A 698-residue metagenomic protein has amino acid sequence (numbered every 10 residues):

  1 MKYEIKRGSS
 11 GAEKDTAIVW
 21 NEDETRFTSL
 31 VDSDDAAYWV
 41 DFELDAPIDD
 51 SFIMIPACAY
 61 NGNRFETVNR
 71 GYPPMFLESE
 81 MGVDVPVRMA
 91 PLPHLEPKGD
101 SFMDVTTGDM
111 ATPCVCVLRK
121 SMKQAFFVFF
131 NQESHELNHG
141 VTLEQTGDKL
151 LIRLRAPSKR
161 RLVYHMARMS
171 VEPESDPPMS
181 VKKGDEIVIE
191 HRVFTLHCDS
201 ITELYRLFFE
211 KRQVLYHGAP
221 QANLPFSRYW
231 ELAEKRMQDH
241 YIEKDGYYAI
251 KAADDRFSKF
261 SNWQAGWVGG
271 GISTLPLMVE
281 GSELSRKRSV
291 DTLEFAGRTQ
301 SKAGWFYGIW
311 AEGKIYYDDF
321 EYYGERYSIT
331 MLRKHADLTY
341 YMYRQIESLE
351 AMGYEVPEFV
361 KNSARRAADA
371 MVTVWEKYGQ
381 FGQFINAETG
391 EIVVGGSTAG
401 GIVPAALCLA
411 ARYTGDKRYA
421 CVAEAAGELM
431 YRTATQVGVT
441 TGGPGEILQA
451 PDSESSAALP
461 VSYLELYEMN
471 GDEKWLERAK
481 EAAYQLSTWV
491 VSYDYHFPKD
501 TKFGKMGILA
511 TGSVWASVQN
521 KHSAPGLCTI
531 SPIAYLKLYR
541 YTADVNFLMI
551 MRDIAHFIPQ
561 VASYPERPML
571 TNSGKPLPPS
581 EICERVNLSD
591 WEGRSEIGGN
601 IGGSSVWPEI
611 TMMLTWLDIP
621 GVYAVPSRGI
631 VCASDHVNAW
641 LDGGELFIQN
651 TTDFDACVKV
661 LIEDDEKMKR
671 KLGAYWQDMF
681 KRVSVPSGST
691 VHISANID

Functional and structural regions predicted by a protein language model:
K2-S10, V181, D185, C198-W263 (+5 more regions): Low-complexity, Ser/Thr/Pro/Gly-enriched N-terminal "stalk/linker" regions
A17-E24, T28-K183: Beta-strand/loop-rich accessory regions of lumenal/periplasmic or secreted enzymes, predominantly carbohydrate-active
P178-S200, P686-N696: Short Pro-Gly-centered flexible turn/kink motifs
A222-N223, M278-L293, Q345-R365, C408-E424 (+4 more regions): Structural helix-adjacent loops and short alpha-helical linkers that scaffold large soluble proteins
S261-E280, S289, R326-S348, E391-R412 (+4 more regions): Well-ordered alpha-helical segments within folded domains of soluble proteins
R286-D337, F359-W375, G379-Q383, A426-Y431 (+2 more regions): Helix-terminus loop motifs that line ligand-binding clefts
E428-G443, N470, K474-I601, I619-N638 (+1 more regions): Non-catalytic carbohydrate-binding regions of carbohydrate-active enzymes
V637-D698: C-terminal beta-sandwich/jelly-roll accessory domains of carbohydrate-active enzymes
